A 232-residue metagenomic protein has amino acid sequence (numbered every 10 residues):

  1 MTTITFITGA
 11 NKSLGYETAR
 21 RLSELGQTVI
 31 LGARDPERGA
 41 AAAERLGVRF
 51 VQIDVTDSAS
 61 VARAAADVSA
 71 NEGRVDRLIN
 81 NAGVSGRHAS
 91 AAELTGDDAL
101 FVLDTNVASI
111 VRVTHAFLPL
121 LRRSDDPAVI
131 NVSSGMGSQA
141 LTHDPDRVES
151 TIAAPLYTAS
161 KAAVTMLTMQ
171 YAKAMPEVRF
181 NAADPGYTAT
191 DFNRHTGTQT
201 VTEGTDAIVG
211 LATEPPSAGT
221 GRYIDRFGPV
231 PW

Functional and structural regions predicted by a protein language model:
M1-I30: Canonical Rossmann dinucleotide-binding motif of NAD(H)/NADP(H)-dependent dehydrogenases/reductases, specifically
L25-A41: Conserved glycine-rich Rossmann-like NAD(P)H-binding loop of the short-chain dehydrogenase/reductase
Q52-A64, G96: The beta1-alpha1 cofactor-binding region of Rossmann-like NAD(H)/NADP(H)-dependent oxidoreductases
D67-N80, G86-R87: A glycine-rich helix->loop->beta "capping" turn within Rossmann-like NAD(P)(H)-dependent oxidoreductase domains
I79, V113-F117, L121, L167-T168: Hydrophobic positions on the long internal alpha-helix of Rossmann-like NAD(P)-dependent oxidoreductase domains
V84, H88, A92-L103, R122-K173: Catalytic loop of short-chain dehydrogenase/reductase
A162-T165, K173, E177-V178, A182-P185 (+2 more regions): C-terminal helical subdomain
